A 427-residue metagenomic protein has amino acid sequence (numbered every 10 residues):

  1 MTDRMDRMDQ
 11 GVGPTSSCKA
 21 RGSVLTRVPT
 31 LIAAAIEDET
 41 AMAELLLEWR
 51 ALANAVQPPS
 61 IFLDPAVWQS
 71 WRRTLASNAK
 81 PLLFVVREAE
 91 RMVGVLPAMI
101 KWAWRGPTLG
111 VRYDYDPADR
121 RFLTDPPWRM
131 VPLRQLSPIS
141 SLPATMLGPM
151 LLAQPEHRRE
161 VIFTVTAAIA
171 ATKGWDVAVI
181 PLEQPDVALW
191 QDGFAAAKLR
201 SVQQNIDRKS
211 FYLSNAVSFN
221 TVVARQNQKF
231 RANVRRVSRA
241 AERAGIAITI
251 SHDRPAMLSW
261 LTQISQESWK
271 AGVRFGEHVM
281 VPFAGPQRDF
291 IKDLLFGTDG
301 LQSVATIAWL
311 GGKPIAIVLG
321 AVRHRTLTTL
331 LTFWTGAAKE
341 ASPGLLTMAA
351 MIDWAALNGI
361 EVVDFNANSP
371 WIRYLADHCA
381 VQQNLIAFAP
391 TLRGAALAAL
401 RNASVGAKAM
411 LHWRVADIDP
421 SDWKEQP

Functional and structural regions predicted by a protein language model:
M1-S23, E88, W104, M150-L189 (+5 more regions): Intrinsically disordered, low-complexity, positively biased terminal segments
D3, G11, T15-L31, A35 (+4 more regions): Active-site/acyl-donor-binding loops of N-acyltransferases
T26, I139-A144, A240-R243: Short, flexible turn/loop "capping" segments at secondary-structure junctions
L31-A118, E183-F194, L199-S210, A216-E340 (+1 more regions): A conserved beta-strand-loop-helix scaffold within acyl/acetyltransferase catalytic domains
Q57, A170, G174, E242 (+3 more regions): Hydrophobic/aromatic-lined pockets within catalytic cores
L75-A79, L123-W128, S218-N227, I250-P255 (+6 more regions): Noncatalytic linker/hinge segments flanking ATPase motor cores
K80-L82, R87, A103-V202, V322-A387: Acyl-donor binding region in acyl/amide transferases
Y115-P117, D125-M130, K209-S214, A241-A244 (+6 more regions): Short C-terminal domain-edge/linker segments immediately following a structured domain
